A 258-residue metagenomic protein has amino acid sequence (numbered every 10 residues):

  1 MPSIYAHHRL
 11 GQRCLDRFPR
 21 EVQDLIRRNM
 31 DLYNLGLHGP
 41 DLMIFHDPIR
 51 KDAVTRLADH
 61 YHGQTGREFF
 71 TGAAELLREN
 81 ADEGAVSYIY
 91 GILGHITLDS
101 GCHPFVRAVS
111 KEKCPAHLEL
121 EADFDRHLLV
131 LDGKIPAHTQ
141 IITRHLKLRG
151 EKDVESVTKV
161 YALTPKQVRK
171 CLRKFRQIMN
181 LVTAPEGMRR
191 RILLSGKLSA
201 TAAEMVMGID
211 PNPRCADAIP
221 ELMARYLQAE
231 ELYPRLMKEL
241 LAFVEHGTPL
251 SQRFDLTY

Functional and structural regions predicted by a protein language model:
M1-I89, L93-Y258: N-terminal leader/auxiliary helical segments
